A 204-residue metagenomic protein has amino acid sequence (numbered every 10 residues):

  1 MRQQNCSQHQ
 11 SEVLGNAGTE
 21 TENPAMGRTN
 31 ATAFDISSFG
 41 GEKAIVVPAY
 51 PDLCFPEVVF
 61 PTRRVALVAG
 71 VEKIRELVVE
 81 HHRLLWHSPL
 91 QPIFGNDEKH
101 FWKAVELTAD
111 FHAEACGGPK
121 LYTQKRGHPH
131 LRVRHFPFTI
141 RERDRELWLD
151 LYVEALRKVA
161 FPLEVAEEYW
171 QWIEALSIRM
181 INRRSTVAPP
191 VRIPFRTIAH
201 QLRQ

Functional and structural regions predicted by a protein language model:
R2-Q204: Core of compact, soluble alpha-helical bundle domains
